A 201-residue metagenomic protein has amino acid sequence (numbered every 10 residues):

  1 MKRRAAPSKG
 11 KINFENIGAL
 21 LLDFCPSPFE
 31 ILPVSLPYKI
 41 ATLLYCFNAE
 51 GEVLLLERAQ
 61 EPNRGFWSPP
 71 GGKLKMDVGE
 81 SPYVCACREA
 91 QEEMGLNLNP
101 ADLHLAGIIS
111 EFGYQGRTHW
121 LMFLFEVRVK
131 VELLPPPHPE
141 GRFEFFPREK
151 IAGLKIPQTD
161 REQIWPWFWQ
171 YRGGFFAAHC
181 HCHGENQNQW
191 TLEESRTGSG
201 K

Functional and structural regions predicted by a protein language model:
K2-G10: Extreme N-terminal basic, low-complexity initiation segments that serve as generic localization/processing leaders
P28-L54: Conserved N-terminal beta-strand and adjoining loop/helix that marks the start of the Nudix/MutT-like hydrolase domain
Y45, L55, M122-E126, F145: Conserved hydrophobic/aromatic beta-strand scaffold that supports enzyme active sites
E50, E111-L134, W165-Y171: Active-site-adjacent beta-strand/loop module that shapes the phosphate/pyrophosphate-binding cleft
E52-Q91, N188-K201: Conserved Nudix-box catalytic region and its N-terminal flanking loop in Nudix hydrolases and closely related
N97-G107: A short coil-to-beta-strand element that immediately follows conserved catalytic motifs
E126, P135-W167, N188-R196: NUDIX/MutT-family hydrolases
